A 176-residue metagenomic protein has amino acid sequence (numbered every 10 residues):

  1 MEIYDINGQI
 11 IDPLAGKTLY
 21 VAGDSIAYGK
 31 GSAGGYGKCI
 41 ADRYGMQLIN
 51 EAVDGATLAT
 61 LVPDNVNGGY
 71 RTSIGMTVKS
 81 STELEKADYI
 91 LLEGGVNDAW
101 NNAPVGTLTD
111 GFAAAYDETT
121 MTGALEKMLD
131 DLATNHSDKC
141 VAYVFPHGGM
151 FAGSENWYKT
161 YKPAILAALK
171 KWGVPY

Functional and structural regions predicted by a protein language model:
M1-D12: Exposed low-complexity, polar/acidic, P/S/T/G-rich flexible segments that act as propeptides, protease-susceptible
D12-L14, L84-E85, T134-S137: Short, conserved loop/helix-junction motifs that constitute active-site signature segments in enzyme catalytic cores
T18-Y20, I26-A115, T119: Conserved SGNH/GDSL esterase-like catalytic core that processes O-acyl groups on lipids and polysaccharides
A22-G23, F145: Short hydrophobic segments within beta-strands
G29, C39-R43, Q47, E51 (+2 more regions): Structured segments of extracytoplasmic/periplasmic soluble domains in secreted or envelope-associated proteins
L91, G95, N135-S137, A164-K170: Polar, enzyme-active/binding microenvironments
L125-D130, K162: Generic structural signal for well-ordered alpha-helices, preferentially at hydrophobic/aromatic core positions
V141-Y176: Substrate-gating cap/lid alpha-helix
